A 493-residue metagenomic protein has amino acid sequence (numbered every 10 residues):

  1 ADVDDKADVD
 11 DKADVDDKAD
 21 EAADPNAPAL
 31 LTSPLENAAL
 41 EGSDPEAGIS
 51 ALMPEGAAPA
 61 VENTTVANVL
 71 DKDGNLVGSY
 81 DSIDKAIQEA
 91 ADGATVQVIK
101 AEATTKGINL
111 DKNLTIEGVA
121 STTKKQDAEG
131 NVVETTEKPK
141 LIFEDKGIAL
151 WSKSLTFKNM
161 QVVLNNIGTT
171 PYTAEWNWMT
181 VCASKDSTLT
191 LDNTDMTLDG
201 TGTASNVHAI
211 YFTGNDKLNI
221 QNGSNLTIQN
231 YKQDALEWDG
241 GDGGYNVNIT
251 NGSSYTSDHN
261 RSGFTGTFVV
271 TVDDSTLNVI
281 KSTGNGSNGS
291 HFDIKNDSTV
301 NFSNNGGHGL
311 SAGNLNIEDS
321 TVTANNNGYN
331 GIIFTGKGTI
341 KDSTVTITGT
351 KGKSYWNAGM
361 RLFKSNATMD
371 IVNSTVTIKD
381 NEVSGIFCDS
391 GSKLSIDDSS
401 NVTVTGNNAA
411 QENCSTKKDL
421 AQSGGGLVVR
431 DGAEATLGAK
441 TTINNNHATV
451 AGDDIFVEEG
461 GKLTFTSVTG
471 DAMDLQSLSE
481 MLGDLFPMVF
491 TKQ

Functional and structural regions predicted by a protein language model:
A1-T64, V69-L70, I455, F465 (+1 more regions): Intrinsically disordered, low-complexity repeat and linker tracts
A58, E62-I99, A103-T104: Acidic Gly/Asp/Thr-rich repetitive segments characteristic of extracellular carbohydrate-active and adhesion proteins
I83-A90, A103-D111, I116, E144-A149 (+10 more regions): Short, T/G/N/S-enriched strand-turn elements that build extracellular solenoid repeat scaffolds
A101, V119, K146, L155-I167 (+29 more regions): Solvent-exposed loop/turn tips at the surfaces of repeat/solenoid architectures
A103-I116, Q126-L189, T203-K217, W238-G241 (+5 more regions): Extracellular beta-strand-rich solenoid/capping regions of secreted or surface-exposed proteins that bind or remodel
G130-K138, N166-A174, G200-T203, W238 (+3 more regions): Acidic/polar low-complexity surface segments
G147-A149, P171-T173, N177-V181, T188 (+15 more regions): Structural detector of coil-to-beta-strand junctions
